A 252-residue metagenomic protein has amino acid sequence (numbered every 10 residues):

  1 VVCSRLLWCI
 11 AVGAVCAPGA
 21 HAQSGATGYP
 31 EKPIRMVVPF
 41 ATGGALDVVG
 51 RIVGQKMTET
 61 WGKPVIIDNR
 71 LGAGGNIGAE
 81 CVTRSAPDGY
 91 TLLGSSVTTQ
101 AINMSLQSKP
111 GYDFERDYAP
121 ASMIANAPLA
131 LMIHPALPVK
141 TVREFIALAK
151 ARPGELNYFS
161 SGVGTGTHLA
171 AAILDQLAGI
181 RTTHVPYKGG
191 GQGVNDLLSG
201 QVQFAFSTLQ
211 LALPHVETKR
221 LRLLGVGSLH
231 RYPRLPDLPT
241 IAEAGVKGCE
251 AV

Functional and structural regions predicted by a protein language model:
V1-E31, R143: Short, low-complexity disordered leader/linker segments with a strong preference for bacterial N-terminal type II
K32-A41, V65-I66, T91-G94, A119 (+1 more regions): Short, well-ordered beta-strand elements
M36-V49, L71-A73, Y158-G166: Extracytoplasmic "Venus flytrap"
M57, R84-Y90, V97, S105-Q192 (+1 more regions): Hinge/capping helix and adjacent helix->loop/strand transition within the periplasmic-binding protein
K63, S85-G94, R152-L156, A178-I180 (+2 more regions): Alpha-to-beta junction loops
I77-P87, A172-L177, G191-Q201, Q210-T218: Short helices/loops that flank or line small-molecule/ion binding pockets
G94-T99, G190, S207-A212, G227-L229: Beta->alpha turn/N-cap motifs
N126, A212-V252: C-terminal lobe and pocket-closing loops of periplasmic/extracytoplasmic Venus-flytrap solute-binding proteins
